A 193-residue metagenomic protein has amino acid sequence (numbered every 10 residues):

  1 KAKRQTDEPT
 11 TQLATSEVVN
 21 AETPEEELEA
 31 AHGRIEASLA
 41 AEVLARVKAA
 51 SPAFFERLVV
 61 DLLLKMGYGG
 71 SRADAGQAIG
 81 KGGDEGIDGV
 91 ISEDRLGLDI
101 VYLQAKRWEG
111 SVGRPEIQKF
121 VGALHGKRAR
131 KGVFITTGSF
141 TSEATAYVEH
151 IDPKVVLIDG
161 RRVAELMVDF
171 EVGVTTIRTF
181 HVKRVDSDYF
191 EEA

Functional and structural regions predicted by a protein language model:
K1-A193: Mixed-charge (Asp/Glu-Lys/Arg
